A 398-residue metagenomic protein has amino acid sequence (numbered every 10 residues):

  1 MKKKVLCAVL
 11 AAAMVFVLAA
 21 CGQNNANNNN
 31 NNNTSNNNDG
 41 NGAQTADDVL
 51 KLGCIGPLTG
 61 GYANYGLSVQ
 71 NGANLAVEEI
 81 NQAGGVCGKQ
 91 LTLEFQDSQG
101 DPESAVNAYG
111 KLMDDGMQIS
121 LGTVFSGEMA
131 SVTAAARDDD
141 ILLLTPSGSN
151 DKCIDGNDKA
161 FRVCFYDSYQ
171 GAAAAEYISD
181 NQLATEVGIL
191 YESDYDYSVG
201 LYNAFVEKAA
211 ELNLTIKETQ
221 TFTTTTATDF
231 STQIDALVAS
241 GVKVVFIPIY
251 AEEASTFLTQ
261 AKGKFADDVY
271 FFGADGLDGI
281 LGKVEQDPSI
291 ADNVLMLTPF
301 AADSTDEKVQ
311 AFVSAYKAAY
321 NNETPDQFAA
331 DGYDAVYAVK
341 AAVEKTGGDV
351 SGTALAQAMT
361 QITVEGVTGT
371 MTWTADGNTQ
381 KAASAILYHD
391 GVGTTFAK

Functional and structural regions predicted by a protein language model:
A19-N41: Bacterial lipoprotein signal-peptidase II cleavage site
T45-A46, G53-G72, Q96-P102, F125 (+3 more regions): Extracytoplasmic "Venus flytrap"
V49, N64-N71, A83-I154, F222-T228 (+3 more regions): Beta-alpha junction/loop-to-helix N-cap segments that form part of ligand/metal-binding clefts
L112-V124, L144-P146, G188-Y191, G241-A251 (+3 more regions): Periplasmic-binding protein-like
A160-T221, V244: An alpha-beta-alpha
A204-L297: Extracellular/periplasmic bilobed ligand-binding domains
L258-G332, Y388-T395: Extracellular/periplasmic periplasmic-binding protein-like sensory domains
Y316-A329, K340-V392: Segments of small-molecule ligand-sensing domains
